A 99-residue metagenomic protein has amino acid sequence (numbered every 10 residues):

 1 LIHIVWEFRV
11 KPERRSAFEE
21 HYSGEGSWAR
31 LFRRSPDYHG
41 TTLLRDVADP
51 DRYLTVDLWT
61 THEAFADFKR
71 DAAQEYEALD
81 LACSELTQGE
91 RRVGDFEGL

Functional and structural regions predicted by a protein language model:
I2-R9, G40-R70: Short, well-ordered beta-strand segments in beta-rich or mixed alpha/beta enzyme and ligand-binding folds
V10, R14, R30-R33: Short coil/turn residues that cap or connect secondary-structure elements
E13-E19, A64-A66: Short, conserved charged micro-motifs
S23-G40, L58-V93: An amphipathic, aromatic/His-enriched active-site/gating alpha helix that lines ligand/cofactor pockets
D95-L99: Short, low-order "capping/linker" segments at domain edges
